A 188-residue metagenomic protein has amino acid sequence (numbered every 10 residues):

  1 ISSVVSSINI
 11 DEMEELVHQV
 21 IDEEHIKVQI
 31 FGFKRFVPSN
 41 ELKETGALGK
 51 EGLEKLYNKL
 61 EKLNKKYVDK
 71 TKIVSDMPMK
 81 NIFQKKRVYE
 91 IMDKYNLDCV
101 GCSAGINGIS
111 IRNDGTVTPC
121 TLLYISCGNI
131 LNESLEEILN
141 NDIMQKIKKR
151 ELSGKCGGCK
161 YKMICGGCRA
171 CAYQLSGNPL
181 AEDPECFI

Functional and structural regions predicted by a protein language model:
I1-D114, T118, L122, S126-C127: Radical SAM enzyme [4Fe-4S]-AdoMet core and its adjacent flexible, acidic and glycine-rich loops/tails across
T116-V117, T121-I188: Flexible mid-to-C-terminal extensions adjoining Fe-S/redox cofactors in radical SAM and related proteins
